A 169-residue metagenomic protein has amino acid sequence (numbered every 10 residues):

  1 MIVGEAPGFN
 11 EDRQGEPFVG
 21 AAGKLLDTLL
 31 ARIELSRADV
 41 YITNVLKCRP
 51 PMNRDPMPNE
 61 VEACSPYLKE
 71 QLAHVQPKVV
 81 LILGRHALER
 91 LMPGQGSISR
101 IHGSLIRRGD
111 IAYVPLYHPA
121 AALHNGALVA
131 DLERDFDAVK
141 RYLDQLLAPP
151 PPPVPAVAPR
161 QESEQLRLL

Functional and structural regions predicted by a protein language model:
M1-L169: A polyanion-binding, active-site-adjacent surface
